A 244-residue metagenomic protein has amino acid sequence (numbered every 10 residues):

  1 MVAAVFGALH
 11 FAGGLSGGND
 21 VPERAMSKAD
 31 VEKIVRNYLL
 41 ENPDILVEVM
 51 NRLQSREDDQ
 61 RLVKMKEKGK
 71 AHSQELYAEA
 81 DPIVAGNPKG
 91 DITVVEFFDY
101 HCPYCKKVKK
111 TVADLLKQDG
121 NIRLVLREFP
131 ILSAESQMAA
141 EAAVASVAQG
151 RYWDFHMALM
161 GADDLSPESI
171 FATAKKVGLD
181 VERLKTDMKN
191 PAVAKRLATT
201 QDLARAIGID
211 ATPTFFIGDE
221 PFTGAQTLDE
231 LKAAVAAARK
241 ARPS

Functional and structural regions predicted by a protein language model:
M1-G14, V21-R36, A172-S244: C-terminal cap of thioredoxin/glutaredoxin-like
M1-N19, K89-Q118: Gly/lys/ser-thr-rich phosphate-binding loops in alpha/beta enzymes that coordinate phosphoanhydride or phosphate groups
R24, M50, Q54, D81-V84 (+2 more regions): Amphipathic alpha-helical segments
R24-Y77: Extracytoplasmic c-type cytochrome modules immediately beyond a signal peptide or single-pass transmembrane anchor
A25-A29, L40, R56, I92 (+7 more regions): Soluble non-cytosolic domains of exported or imported proteins
P43, E48-N51, H156-A158, R183-D187: Surface-exposed patches in mature extracellular/periplasmic domains of secreted proteins
Q74-I92, L116-K117: A short beta-strand-turn-helix
V95-E96, Y100-H101, K106-D180, K185 (+3 more regions): Structural alpha/beta surface segment adjacent to cysteine/selenocysteine redox centers across thiol/disulfide enzymes
